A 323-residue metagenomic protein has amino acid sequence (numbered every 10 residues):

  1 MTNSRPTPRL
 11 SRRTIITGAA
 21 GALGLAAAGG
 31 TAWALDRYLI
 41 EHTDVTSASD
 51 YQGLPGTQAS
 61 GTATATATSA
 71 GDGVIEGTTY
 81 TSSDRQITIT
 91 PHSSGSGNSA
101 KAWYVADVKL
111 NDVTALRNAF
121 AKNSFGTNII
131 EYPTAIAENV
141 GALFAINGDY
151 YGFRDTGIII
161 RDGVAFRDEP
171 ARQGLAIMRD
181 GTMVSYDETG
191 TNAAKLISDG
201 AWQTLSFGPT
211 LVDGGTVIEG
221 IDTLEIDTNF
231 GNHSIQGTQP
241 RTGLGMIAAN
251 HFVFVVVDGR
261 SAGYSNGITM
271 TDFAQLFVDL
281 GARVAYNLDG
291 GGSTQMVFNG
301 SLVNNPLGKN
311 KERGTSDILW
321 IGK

Functional and structural regions predicted by a protein language model:
T2-G174, T182-S185: Zymogen propeptides
N111-V113, Y151, T182, G190 (+3 more regions): Short, glycine-/Ser/Thr-/acidic-enriched flexible segments
A121-G126, G190-A193, V257-S261: Short, solvent-exposed aromatic-acidic interface loops
G126-I130, A194-G200, F230-N232, G263-I268: A short, polar/proline- and glycine-enriched secondary-structure boundary/capping micro-motif
I136-F153, V212-E225, L280-G291: A short, charged
Y151-I235: Active-site-adjacent helix-turn-beta-strand microarchitecture at beta-sheet edges that either contains or buttresses
D155-I177, D227-R283, L288, S293-K323: Conserved, well-ordered active-site substructure
